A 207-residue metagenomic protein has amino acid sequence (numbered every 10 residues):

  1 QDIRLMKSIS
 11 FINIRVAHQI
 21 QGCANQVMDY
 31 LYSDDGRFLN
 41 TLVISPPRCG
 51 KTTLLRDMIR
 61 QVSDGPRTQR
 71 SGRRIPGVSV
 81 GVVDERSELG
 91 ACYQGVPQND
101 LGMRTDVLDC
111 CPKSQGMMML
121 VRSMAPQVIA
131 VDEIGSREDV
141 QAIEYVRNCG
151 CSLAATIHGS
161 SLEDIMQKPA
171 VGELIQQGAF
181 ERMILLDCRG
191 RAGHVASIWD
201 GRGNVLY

Functional and structural regions predicted by a protein language model:
Q1-L39: P-loop NTP-binding catalytic core
Q1-S8, R182-Y207: Conserved P-loop NTPase
D34-G36, P46-P47, D64-G65, Q69-I75 (+4 more regions): Conserved catalytic network of the ASCE P-loop NTPase/AAA+ motor domain
F38-D64: Glycine-rich phosphate-binding P-loop
T41-V43, G81-V83, D106-L108, A130 (+2 more regions): Hydrophobic/aromatic beta-strand patches that form the interior of the parallel beta-sheet core in alpha/beta enzyme
L54-D57, K113-M119, A142: Well-ordered alpha-helical segments embedded in enzymatic catalytic cores
S63-M118: P-loop NTPase switch/communication element
M124-M183, C188: Conserved P-loop NTPase nucleotide-binding/switch module
